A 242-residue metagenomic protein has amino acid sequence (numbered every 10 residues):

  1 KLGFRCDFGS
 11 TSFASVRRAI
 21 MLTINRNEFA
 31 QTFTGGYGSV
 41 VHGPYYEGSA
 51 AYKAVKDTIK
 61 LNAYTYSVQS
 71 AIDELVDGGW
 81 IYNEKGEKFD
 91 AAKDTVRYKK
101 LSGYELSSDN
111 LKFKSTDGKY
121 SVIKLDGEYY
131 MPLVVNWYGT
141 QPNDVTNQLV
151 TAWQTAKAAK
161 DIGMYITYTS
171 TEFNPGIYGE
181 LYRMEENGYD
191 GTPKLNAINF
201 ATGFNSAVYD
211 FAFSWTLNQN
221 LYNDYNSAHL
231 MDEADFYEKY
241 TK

Functional and structural regions predicted by a protein language model:
K1, R18, V134-N136, Y165-T167 (+1 more regions): Beta-sheet entry/capping signal
K1-D7, N27, Q31-G36, V40 (+3 more regions): Extracellular/periplasmic solute-recognition and catalytic clefts
L2, F13, V145-N147, Y178 (+1 more regions): Extracytoplasmic/secreted cell-surface and envelope-processing proteins
S12-A158, K242: Append "and occasionally in soluble cytosolic enzymes with long acidic Gly/Pro-rich linkers
S15, T151-D161, P175-L195: Short helices/loops that flank or line small-molecule/ion binding pockets
A30, I166-I177, Y209-K242: Extracytoplasmic/peripheral linker and loop segments enriched in polar/acidic and small residues with frequent Thr/Pro
Y130-N136, A156-I177: A local structural motif
E172-F173, G191-W215: Ligand-binding clamshell of periplasmic/extracellular solute-binding protein-like
